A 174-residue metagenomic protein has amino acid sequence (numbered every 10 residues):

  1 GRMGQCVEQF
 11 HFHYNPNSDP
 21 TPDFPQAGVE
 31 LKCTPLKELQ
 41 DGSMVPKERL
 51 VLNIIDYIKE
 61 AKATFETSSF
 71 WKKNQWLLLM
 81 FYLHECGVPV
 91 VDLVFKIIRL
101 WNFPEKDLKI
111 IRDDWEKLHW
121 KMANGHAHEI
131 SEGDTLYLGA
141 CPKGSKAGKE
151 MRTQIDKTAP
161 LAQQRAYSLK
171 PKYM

Functional and structural regions predicted by a protein language model:
G1-M174: Nucleic-acid endonuclease domains
